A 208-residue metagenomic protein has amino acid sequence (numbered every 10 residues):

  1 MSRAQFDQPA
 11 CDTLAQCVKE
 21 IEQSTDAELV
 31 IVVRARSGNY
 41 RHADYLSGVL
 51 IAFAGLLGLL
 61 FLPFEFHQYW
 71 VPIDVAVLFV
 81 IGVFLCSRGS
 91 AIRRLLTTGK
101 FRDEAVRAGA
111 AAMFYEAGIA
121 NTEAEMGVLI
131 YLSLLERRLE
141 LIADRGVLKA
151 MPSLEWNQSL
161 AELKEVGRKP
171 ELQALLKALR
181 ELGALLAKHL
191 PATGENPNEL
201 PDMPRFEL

Functional and structural regions predicted by a protein language model:
R3, R145-P204: A membrane-cytosol interface segment of integral membrane proteins
A4-L29: Short, charged cytosolic
V33-A35, L132-E136, L141-R145, P204 (+1 more regions): Flexible glycine-/small-residue-rich
Y40-I51: Select subsegments of transmembrane alpha-helices in polytopic membrane proteins, especially boundary-proximal
L56-L57, F61, F84, F101-V106 (+1 more regions): N-terminal, polar/charged subdomain of small-to-medium soluble alpha/beta proteins
L59-L95: Transmembrane alpha-helices and immediately adjacent membrane-cytoplasm interface residues in multi-pass integral
G89-R107: Juxtamembrane helix-loop transition segments at the membrane interface in multi-pass membrane proteins
G109-A143: Acidic, Ser/Thr-rich low-complexity segments on the non-lumenal side of membrane proteins
